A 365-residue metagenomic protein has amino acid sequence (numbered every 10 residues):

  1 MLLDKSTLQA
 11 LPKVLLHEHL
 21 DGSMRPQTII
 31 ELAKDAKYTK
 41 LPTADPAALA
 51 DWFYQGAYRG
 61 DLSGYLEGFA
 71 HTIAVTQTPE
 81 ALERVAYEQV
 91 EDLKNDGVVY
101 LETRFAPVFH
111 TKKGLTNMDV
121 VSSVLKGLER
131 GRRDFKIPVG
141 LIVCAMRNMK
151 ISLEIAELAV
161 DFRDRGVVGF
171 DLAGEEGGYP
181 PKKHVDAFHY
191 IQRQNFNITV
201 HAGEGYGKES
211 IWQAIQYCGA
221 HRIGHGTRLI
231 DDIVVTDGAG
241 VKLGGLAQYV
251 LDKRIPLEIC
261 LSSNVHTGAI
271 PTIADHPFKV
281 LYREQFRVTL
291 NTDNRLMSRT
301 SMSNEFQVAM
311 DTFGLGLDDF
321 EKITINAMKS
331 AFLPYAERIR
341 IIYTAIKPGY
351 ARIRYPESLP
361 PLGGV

Functional and structural regions predicted by a protein language model:
M1-F196, E204-R222, R228-V365: Metal-cofactor-binding active-site regions of metalloenzymes
H201: Short HxH-centered metal-ligating active-site micro-motif
